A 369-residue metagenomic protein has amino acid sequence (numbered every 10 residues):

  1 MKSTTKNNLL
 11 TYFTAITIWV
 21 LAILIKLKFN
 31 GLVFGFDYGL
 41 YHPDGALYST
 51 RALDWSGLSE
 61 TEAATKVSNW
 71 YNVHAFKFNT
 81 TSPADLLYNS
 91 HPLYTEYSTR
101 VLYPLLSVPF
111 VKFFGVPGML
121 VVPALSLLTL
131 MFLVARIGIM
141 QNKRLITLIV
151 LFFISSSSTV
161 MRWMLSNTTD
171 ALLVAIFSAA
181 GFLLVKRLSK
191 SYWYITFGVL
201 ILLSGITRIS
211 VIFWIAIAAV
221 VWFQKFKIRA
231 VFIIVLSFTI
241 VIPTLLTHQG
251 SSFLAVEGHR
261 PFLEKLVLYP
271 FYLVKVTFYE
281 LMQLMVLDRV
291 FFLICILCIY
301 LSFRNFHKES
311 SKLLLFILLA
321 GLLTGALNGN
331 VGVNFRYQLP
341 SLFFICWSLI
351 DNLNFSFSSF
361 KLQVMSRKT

Functional and structural regions predicted by a protein language model:
D54-T99: Interfacial juxtamembrane loops and adjacent helix segments that form the catalytic/substrate-binding surfaces
N89-V108, F113-T129: Loop-to-helix entry region of an early transmembrane alpha helix in multi-pass inner-membrane enzymes
V121-N142, A179, L301: Transmembrane-helix motifs of polytopic, lipid-linked glycan transferases
M131, D288-S311, L318-L322, S359: Hydrophobic, aromatic-rich transmembrane alpha-helices and their immediate juxtamembrane boundary segments
M131-S157, V174-A175: Transmembrane-helix signature of polytopic, membrane-embedded enzymes that assemble or transfer cell-envelope glycans
L133, L172-S189, T196, F344-S348: Specific aromatic-rich, kink-prone transmembrane helix
W193-R208, I215-V220: Membrane-interface alpha helices of multi-pass inner-membrane proteins
K227-Y300: Membrane-lumen/periplasm interface segments of specific transmembrane helices in polyprenyl phosphate-linked
